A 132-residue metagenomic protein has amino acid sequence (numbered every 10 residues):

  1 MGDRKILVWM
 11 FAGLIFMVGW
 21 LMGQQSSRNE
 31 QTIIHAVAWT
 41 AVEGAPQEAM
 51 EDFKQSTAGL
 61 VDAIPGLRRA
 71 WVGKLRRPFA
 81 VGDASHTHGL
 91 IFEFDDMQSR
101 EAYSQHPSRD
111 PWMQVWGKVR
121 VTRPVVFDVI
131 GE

Functional and structural regions predicted by a protein language model:
M1-K5: Positively charged n-region of N-terminal signal peptides that target proteins for export
L7-H88, D95-A102, D128-E132: Short S/T/G/P-rich N-terminal loop/turn motif that feeds into the first structured element of a domain
A58-V61, S108-Q114: A common structural junction motif
E101-S104, Q114-V119: Short, exposed beta-strand-loop hairpins at the edges of beta-sheets in extracellular/periplasmic proteins
W112, V119-E132: C-terminal partner/receptor-binding element of secreted or periplasmic proteins
